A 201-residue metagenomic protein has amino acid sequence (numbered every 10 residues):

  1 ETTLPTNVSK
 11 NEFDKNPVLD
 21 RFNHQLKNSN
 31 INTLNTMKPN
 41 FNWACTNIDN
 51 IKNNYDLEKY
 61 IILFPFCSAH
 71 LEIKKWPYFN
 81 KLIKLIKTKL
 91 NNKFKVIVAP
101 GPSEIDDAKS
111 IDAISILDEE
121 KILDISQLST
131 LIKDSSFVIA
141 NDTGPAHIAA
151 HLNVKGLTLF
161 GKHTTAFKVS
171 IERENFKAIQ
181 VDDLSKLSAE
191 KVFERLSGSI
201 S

Functional and structural regions predicted by a protein language model:
E1-N40, Y60-P65, H163-A166, E172 (+1 more regions): Conserved nucleotide-diphosphate donor binding/catalytic pocket of glycan-assembly enzymes
N11-K15, D118, H147-S201: Nucleotide-sugar donor-binding patch of glycosyltransferase catalytic domains
V18-Q25, N47, S188, V192: Internal, well-ordered alpha-helical segments in soluble enzyme and binding-protein domains
N40-D107: Active-site donor-nucleotide binding/catalytic segment of nucleotide-sugar enzymes
I51-N54, L131, R195: CheY-like receiver
Y78-L157, G161-T164: Donor-binding and catalytic core of enzymes assembling or modifying cell-surface/extracellular glycoconjugates
